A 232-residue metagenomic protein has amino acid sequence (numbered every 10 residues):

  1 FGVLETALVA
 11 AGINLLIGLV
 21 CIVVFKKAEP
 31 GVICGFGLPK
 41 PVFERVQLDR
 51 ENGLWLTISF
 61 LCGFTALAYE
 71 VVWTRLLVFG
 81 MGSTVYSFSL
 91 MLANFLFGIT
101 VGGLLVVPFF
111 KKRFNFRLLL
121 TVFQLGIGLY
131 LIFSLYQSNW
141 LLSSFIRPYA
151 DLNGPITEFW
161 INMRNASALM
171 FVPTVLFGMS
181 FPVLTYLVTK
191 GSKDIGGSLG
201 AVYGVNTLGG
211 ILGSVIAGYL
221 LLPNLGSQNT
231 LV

Functional and structural regions predicted by a protein language model:
F1-V232: Alpha-helical transmembrane segments of multi-pass membrane proteins
